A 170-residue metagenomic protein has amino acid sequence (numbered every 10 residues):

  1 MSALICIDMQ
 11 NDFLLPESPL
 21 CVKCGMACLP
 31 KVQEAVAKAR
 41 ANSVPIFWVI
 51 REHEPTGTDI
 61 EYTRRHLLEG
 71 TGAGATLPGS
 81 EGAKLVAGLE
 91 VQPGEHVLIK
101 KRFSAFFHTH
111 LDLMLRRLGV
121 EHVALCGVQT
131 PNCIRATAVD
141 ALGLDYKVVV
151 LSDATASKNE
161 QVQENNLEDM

Functional and structural regions predicted by a protein language model:
M1-I5, C24, P30-N42, I60 (+1 more regions): Active-site-adjacent betaalpha module
L14-P16: A short acidic, helix-capping loop that chelates divalent metal ions and anchors anionic groups
S18-G25: Short glycine-enriched, charge-decorated loop/helix-capping segments at active-site entrances that position
P45-E52, T56, L151: Short beta-strand segments at enzyme active-site cores
